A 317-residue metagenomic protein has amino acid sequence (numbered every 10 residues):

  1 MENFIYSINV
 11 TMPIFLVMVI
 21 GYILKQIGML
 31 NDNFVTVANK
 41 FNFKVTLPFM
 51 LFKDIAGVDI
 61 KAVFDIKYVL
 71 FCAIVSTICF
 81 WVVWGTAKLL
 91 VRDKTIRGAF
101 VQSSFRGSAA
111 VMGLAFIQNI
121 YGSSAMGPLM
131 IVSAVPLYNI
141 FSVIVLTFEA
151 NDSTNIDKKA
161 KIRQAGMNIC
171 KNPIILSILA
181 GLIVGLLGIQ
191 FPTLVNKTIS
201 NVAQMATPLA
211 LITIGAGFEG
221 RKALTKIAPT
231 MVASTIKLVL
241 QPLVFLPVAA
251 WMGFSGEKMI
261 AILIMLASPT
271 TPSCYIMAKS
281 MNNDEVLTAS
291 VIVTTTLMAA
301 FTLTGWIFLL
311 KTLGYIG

Functional and structural regions predicted by a protein language model:
M1-G317: Alpha-helical transmembrane segments of multi-pass small-molecule/ion transporters
